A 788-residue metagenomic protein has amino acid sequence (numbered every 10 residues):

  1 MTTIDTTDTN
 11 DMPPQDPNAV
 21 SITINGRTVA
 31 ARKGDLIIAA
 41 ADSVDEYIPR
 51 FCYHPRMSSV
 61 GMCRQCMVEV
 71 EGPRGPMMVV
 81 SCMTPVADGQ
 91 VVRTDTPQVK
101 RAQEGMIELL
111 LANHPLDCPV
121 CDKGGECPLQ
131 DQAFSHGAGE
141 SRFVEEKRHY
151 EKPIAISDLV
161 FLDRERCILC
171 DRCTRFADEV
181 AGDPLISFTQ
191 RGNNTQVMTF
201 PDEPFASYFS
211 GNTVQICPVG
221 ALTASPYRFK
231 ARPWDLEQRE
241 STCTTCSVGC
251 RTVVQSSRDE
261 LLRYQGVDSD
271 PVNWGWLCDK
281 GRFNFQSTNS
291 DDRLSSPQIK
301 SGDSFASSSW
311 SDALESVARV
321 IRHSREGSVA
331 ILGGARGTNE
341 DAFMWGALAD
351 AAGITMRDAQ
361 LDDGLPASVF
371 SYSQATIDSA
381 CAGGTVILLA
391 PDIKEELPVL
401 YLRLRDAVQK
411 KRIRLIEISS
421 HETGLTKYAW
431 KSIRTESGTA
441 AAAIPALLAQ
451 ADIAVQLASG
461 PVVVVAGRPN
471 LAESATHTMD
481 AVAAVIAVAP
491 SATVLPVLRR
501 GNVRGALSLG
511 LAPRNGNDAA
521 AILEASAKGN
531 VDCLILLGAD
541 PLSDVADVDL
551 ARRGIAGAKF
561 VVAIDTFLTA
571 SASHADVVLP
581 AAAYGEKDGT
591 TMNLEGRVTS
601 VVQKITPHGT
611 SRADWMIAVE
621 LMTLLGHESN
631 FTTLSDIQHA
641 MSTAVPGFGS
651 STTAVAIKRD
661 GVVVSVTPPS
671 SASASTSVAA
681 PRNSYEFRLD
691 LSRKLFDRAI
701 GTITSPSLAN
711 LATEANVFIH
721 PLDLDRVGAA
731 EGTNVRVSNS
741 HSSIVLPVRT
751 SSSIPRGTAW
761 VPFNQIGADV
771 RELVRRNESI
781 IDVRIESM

Functional and structural regions predicted by a protein language model:
T2, I48, Y53, G346 (+7 more regions): A cross-kingdom feature strongest in bacterial/archaeal respiratory oxidoreductases
T2, P17-N25, A39-A40, G61 (+5 more regions): Residues forming the flavin
T2-P13, R64-T244, V248-T252, S257-L261: Fe-S ferredoxin-like electron-transfer domains and their immediately adjacent linker/connector regions across
I22, V68-V70, Q255, I331 (+1 more regions): Short aromatic-centered micro-motifs
T28-G34: Short, contiguous acidic and Ser/Thr-rich linear segments
D35-A39, M67, P85, T338 (+2 more regions): Short, structural beta-strand-to-alpha-helix junction motif
I37-E71: A basic, amphipathic helix-loop patch mediating RNA/tRNA/ribosome contacts
L111, P115, D163-E165, L169-C170 (+10 more regions): Catalytic alpha/large subunits of respiratory electron-transfer oxidoreductases, centered on bis-MGD molybdoenzymes
